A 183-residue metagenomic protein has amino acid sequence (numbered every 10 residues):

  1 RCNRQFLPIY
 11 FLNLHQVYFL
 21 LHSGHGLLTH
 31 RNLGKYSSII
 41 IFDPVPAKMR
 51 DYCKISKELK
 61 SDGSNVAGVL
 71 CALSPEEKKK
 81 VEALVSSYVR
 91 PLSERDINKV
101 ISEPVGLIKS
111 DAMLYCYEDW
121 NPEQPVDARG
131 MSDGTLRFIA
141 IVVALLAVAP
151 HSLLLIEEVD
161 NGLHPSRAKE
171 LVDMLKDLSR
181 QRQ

Functional and structural regions predicted by a protein language model:
R1-S102: Electropositive, glycine-dotted interaction segments that contact anionic polymers or phosphate-rich ligands
P104-I108: A short beta-turn/loop motif at secondary-structure boundaries
S110-Q183: Switch/communication elements of ASCE P-loop NTPase nucleotide-binding domains
